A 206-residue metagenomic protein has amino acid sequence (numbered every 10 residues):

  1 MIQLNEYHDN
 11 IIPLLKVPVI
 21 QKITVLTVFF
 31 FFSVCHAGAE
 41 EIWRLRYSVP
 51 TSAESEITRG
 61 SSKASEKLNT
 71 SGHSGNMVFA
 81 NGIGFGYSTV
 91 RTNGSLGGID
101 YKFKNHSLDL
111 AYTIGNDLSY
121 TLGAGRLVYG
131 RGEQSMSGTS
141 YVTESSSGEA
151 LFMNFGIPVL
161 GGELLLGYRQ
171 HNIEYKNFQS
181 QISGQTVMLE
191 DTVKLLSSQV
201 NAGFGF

Functional and structural regions predicted by a protein language model:
M1-I42: Cleavable N-terminal export/targeting peptides
A37-G97: Short glycine/proline- and aromatic-enriched beta-strand/turn motifs that initiate or cap beta-hairpins
A39-L45, F79-I83, H106, N116-Y120 (+3 more regions): Outer-envelope beta-barrel architecture signal
W43-Y47, I83-Y87, L110, Y120-G125 (+3 more regions): Membrane-embedded beta-strand positions of outer-membrane beta-barrel proteins
Y47-A53, Y87-N93, I114-N116, A124-E133 (+3 more regions): Transmembrane beta-strands of outer-membrane beta-barrel pores
E54-S65, V90-F103, G130-S145, K176-Q185: Outer-membrane beta-barrel translocator domains and adjoining extracellular loop/strand segments of Gram-negative
N69-G75, N81, K104-L110, S147-M153 (+1 more regions): Hydrophobic, lipid-facing positions within transmembrane beta-strands of outer-membrane proteins
I157-V159, V193-F206: Outer-membrane beta-barrel "beta-signal"
